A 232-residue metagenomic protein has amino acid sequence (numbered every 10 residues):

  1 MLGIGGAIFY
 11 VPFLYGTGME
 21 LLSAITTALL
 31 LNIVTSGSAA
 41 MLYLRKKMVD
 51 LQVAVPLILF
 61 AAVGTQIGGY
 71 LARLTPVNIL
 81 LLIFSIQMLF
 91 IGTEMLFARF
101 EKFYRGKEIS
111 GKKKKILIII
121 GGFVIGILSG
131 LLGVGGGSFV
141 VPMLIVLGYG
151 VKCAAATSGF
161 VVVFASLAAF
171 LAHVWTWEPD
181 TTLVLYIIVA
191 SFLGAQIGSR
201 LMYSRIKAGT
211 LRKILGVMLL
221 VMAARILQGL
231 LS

Functional and structural regions predicted by a protein language model:
M1-G6, R45-D50, L147-A156: Membrane-helix interface "capping/anchor" motifs
L2-V11, L132-M143: Transmembrane helix boundary and interhelical junction motifs in multipass membrane proteins
V11-T17, L21, M41-G126, L147 (+1 more regions): Juxtamembrane transmembrane-helix boundary motif
M19-T27, Q52-V53, G148-G159: Membrane-interface alpha-helices at helix entry/exit sites of multi-pass transporters
I25-I33, A155-V163, F192, L219: Transmembrane helix-bundle signature of multi-pass membrane transporters/permeases
L30-G37, V63-G64, L71, V161-A168: Membrane-embedded alpha-helical segments of transport systems, primarily multispan ion/solute transporters
K115-F123, P142-V146, G159, V163-L167: Hydrophobic alpha-helical segments embedded in the membrane of multi-pass proteins
